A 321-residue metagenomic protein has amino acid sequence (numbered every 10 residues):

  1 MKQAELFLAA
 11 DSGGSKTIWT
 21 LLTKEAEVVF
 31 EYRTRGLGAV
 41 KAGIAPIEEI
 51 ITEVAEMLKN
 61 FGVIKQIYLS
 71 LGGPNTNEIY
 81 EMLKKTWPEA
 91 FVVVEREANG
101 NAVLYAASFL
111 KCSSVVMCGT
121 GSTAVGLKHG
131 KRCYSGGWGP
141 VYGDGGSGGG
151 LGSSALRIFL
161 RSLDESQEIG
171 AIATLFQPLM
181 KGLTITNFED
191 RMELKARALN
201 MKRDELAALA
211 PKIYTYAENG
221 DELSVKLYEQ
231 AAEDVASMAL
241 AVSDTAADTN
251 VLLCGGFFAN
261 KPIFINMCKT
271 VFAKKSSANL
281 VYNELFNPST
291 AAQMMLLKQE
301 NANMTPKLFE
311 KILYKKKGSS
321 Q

Functional and structural regions predicted by a protein language model:
M1-K65, T86, A107-S114, R157-Q321: ATP-binding/phosphotransfer module of carbohydrate and carboxylate kinases, centering on a glycine-rich
S70: Phosphate-bearing ligand-interacting subdomains that bind or position ATP/ADP/UDP/GDP/NAD(P) or nucleotide-linked
P74-A173, K317-Q321: Phosphate-binding/catalytic loop of phosphoryl-transfer enzymes
